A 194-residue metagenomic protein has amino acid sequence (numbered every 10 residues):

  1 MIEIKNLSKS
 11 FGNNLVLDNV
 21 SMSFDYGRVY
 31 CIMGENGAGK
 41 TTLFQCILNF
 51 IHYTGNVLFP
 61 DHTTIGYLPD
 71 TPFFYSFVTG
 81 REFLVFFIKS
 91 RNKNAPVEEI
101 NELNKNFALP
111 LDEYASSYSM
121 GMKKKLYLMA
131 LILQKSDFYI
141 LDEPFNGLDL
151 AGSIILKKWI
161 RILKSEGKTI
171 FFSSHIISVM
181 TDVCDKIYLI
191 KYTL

Functional and structural regions predicted by a protein language model:
I2, L17-N19: Conserved structural motif at the start of ABC-family nucleotide-binding domains
M33-E35: The feature captures the beta-strand-to-loop junction immediately N-terminal to the Walker
L48: Helix-to-loop junction immediately C-terminal to a conserved catalytic motif
T71, F77-R91: Q-loop/switch helix immediately C-terminal to the Walker
Y139-E143: Catalytic Walker B motif of ABC-type/P-loop ATPase nucleotide-binding domains
L150-A151: Helix N-cap at the start of a conserved alpha-helix in ABC-type nucleotide-binding domains
S173-H175: H-loop/switch region of ABC-family ATPase nucleotide-binding domains
K186-L194: H-loop (His-switch) and adjacent beta-strand-loop-beta switch element of ABC-type ATPase nucleotide-binding domains
